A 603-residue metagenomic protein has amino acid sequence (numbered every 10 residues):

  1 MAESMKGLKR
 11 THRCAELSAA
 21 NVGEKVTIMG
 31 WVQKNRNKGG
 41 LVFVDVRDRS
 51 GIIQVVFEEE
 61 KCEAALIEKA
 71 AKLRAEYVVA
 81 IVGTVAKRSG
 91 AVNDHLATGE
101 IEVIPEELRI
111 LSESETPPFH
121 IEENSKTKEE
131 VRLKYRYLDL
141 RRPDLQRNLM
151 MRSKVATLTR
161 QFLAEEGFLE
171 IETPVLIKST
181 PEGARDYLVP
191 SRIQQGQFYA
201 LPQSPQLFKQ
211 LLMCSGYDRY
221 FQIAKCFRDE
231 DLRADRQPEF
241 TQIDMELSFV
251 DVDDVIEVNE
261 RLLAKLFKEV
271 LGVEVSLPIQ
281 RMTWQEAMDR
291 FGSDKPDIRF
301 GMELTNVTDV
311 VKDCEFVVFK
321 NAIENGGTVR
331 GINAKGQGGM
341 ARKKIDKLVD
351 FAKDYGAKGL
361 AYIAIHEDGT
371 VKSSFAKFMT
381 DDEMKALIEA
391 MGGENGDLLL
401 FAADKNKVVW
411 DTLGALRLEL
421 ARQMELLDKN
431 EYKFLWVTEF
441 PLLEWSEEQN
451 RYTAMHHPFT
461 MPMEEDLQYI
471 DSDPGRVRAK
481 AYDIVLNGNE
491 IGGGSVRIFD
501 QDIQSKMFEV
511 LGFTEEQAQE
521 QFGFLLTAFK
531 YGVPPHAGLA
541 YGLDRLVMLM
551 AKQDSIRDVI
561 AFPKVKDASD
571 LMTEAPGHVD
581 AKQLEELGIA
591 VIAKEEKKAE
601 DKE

Functional and structural regions predicted by a protein language model:
M1-E603: Class II aminoacyl-tRNA synthetase catalytic cores and aaRS-like
